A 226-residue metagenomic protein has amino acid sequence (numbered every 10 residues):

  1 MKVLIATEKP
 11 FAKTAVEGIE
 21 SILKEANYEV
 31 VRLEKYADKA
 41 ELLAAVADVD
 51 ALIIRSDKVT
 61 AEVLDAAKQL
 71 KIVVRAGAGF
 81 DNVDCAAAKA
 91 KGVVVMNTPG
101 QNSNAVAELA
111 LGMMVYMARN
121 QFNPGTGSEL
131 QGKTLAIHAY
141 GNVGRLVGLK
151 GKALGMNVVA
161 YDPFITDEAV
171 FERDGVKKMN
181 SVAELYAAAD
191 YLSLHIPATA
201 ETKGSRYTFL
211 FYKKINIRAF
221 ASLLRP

Functional and structural regions predicted by a protein language model:
M1-V49, G155-V159: N-terminal glycine-/charge-rich "phosphate-binding" loop or analogous flexible N-terminal tail
T7-E8, I54-S56, G77, A189 (+1 more regions): Glycine-rich, N-terminal phosphate-binding loop of Rossmann-like dinucleotide-binding domains
I22, A44-A45, V63-A66, E184-L185: Structural alpha-helical scaffold elements that stabilize or flank donor/cofactor-binding regions in carbohydrate
A47-D48, Q69, A187-A188: Alpha-helix C-terminal capping/helix-to-coil transition sites in glycosyltransferase folds
D50-F122, G127: Phosphate/diphosphate ligand-binding glycine-rich loop within oxidoreductases
A61-L64, I165-P226: Rossmann-like adenosine-cofactor binding region
M117-A153, G175: Glycine-rich NAD(P)-binding loop of Rossmann-like domains
D162: Conserved acidic E/D residue at the C-terminus of a beta-strand in Rossmann-like folds
